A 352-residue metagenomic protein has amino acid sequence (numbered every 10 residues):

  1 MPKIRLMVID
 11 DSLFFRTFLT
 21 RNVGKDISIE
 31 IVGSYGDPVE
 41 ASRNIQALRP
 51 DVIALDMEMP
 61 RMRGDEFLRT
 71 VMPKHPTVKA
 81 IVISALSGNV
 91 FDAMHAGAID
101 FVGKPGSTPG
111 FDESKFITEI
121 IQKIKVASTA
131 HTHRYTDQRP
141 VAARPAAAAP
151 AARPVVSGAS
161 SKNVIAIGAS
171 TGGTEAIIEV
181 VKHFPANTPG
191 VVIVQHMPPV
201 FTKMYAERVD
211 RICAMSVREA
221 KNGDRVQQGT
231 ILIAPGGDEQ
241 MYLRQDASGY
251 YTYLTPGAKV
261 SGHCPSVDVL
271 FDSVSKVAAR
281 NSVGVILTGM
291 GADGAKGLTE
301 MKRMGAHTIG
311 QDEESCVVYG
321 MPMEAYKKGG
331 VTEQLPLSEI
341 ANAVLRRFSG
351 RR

Functional and structural regions predicted by a protein language model:
P2-I4, L13-G24, S28, S34 (+2 more regions): Conserved acid/base catalytic micro-environments in cytosolic active-site loops
D10: Conserved acidic carboxylate
